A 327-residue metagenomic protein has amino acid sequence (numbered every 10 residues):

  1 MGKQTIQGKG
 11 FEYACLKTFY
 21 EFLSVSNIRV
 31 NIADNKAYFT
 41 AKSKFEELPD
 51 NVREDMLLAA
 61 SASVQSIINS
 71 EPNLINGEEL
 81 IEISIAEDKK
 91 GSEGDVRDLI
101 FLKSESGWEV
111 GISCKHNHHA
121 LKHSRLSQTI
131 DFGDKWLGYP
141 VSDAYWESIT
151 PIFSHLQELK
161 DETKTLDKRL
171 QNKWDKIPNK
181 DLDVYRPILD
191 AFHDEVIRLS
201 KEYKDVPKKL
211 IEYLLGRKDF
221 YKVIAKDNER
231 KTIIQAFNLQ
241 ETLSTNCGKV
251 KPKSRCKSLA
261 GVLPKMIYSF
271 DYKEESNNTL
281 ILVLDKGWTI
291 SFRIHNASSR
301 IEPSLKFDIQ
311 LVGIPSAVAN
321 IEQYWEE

Functional and structural regions predicted by a protein language model:
M1-V96, L102-E327: Short, positively charged
